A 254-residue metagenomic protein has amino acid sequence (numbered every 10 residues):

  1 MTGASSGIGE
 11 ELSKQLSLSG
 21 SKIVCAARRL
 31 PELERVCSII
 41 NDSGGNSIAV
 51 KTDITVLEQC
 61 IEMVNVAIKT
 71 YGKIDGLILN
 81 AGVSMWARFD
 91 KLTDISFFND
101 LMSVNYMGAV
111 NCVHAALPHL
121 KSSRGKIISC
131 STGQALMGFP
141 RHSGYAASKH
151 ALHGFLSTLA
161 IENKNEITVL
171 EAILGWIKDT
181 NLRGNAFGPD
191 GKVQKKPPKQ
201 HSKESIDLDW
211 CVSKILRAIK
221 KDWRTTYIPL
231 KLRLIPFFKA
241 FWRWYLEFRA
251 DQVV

Functional and structural regions predicted by a protein language model:
S5-S6: Conserved glycine-rich cofactor-binding loop
S19-V36: Conserved glycine-rich Rossmann-like NAD(P)H-binding loop of the short-chain dehydrogenase/reductase
T52-E62, I95: The beta1-alpha1 cofactor-binding region of Rossmann-like NAD(H)/NADP(H)-dependent oxidoreductases
R88-D90, D94-D100: Substrate-binding pocket helix/loop in short-chain dehydrogenase/reductase
V113, S148: Active-site helix of classical SDR
T132: Residue(s) in the substrate-gating loop at a strand-loop-helix junction that position the organic substrate next
I161-L230: SDR active-site lid
